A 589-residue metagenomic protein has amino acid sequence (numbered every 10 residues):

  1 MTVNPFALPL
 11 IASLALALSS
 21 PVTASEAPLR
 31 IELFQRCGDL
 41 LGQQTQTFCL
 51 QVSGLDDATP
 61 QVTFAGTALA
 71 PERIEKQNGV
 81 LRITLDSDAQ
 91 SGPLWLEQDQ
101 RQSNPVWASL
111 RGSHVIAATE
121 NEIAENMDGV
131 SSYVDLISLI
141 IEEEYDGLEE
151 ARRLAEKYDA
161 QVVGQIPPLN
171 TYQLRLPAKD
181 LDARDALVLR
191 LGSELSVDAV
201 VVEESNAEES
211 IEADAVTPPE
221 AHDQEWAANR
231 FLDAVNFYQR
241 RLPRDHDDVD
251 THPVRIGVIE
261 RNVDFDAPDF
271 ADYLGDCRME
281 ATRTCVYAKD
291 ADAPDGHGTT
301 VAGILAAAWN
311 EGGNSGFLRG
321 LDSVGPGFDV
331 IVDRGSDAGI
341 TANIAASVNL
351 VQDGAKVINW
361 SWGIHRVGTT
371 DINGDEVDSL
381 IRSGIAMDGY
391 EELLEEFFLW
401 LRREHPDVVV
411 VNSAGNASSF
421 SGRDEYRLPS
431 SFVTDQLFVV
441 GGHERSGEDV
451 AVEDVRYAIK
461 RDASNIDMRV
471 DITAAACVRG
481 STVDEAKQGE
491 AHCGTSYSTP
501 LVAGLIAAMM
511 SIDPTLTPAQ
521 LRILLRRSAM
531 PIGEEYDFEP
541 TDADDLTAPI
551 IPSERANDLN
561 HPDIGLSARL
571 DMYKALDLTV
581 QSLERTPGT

Functional and structural regions predicted by a protein language model:
S25-T59, R101-V130: Beta-strand/beta-sandwich contexts
F34-Q35, L41-Q102: Immunoglobulin-like IPT/TIG beta-sandwich domains and homologous Ig-like subdomains
V115-V130, P167, L189-R255, V263 (+3 more regions): Protease zymogen maturation seam
G164-L181, E208-S210: Surface-exposed aromatic
F237-E280, T284-A342, D353, V367 (+5 more regions): Subtilisin-like serine protease catalytic core
E260-N262, R427-S511, T515: Extracellular S/T/G-rich loop segment that most often corresponds to the catalytic His/Ser-adjacent loop
V332-T434, V483-P500: Substrate-binding/access-modulating region of protease and related hydrolase catalytic domains
A355-W360, Q436, D513-T589: C-terminal subdomain of the subtilisin-like protease fold in secreted/lumenal serine endopeptidases
